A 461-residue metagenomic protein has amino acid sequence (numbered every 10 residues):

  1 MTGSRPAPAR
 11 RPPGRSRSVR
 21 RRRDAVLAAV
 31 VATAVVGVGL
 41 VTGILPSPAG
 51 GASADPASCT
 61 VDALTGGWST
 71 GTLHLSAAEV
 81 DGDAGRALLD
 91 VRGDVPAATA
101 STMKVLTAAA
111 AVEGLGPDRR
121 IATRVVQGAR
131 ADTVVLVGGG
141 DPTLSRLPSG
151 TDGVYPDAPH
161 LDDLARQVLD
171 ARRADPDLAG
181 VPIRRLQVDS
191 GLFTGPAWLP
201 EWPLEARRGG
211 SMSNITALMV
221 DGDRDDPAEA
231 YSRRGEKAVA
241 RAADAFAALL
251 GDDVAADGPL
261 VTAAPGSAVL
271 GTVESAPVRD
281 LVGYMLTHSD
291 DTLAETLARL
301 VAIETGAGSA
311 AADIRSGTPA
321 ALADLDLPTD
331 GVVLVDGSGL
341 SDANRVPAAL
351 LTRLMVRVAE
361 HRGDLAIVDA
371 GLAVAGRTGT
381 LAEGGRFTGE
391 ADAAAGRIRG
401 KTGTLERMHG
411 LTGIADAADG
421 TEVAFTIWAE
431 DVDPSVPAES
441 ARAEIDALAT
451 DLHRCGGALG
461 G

Functional and structural regions predicted by a protein language model:
S4-G37: N-terminal export and membrane-targeting signals
G43-A98, P117-D118, A165-P182: Beta-lactamase-like hydrolase cores
T65-S69, A109-R119, G138-G140, L147-P148 (+12 more regions): Sec/Tat-exported extracytoplasmic proteins
T72-H74, D132-D162, R166-T216, D223 (+2 more regions): Mid-domain, small-residue-enriched loop/turn segments at the edges of structured enzyme/sensor domains
L89-D90, I303-G461: Small-residue-rich helix-loop
T99-P117, L218, A245-F246, M285 (+1 more regions): Active-site SXXK
E113-A131, V254-V261, L365-V368: Short, well-structured active-site flanking segments
N214, D223-I367: A small/polar active-site loop signature that marks catalytic segments
